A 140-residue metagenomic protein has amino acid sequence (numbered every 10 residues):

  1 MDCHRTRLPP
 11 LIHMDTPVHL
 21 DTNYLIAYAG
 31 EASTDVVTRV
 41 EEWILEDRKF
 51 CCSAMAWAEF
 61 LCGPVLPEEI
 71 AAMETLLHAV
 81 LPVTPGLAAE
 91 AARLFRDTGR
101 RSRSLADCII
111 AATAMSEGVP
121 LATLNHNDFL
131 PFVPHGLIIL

Functional and structural regions predicted by a protein language model:
M1-C52, L61-A72: Short, well-structured N-terminal submotif of metal-dependent ribonuclease cores
D2-T16, D35, A79-N127: Active-site neighborhoods of divalent-metal-dependent phosphate/nucleic-acid chemistry enzymes
N23-Y24, M55, G86, N127: Alpha-helix/helix-capping structural signal
E59-F60, L77: Helix-loop "lid/cap" segments that line or gate small-molecule binding pockets
P67-A71, G99, I138-L140: Short, hinge-like loop/turn segments at secondary-structure boundaries
L77-V80, P134-L140: Active-site regions of enzymes building and remodeling cell-envelope glycoconjugates
N127-P134: Short loop/helix-cap segments at secondary-structure boundaries that form the rim of catalytic
